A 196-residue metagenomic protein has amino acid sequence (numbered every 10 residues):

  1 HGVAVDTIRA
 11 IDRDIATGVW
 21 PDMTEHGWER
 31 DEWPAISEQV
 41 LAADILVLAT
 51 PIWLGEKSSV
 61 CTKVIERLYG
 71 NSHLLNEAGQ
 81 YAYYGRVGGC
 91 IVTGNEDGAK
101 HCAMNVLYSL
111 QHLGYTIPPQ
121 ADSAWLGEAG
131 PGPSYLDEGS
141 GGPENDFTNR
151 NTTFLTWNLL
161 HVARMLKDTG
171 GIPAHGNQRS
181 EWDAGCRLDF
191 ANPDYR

Functional and structural regions predicted by a protein language model:
H1-A78, S140-G142, D146-R196: N-terminal beta1-alpha1-beta2 submodule of the flavodoxin-like/Rossmannoid cofactor-binding fold
A4, I91, A129-S134, G141: Compositionally biased, intrinsically disordered low-complexity regions
D14-V19, E128-L136: Short acidic/His/Gly/Ser-rich catalytic and metal-binding motifs that mark active-site loops of diverse hydrolases
E77-P131, F147-R150: Short, glycine-/small-residue-rich phosphate/pyrophosphate-handling segment
T116, S134-G139, R187: Short alpha-helix boundary/capping motifs
